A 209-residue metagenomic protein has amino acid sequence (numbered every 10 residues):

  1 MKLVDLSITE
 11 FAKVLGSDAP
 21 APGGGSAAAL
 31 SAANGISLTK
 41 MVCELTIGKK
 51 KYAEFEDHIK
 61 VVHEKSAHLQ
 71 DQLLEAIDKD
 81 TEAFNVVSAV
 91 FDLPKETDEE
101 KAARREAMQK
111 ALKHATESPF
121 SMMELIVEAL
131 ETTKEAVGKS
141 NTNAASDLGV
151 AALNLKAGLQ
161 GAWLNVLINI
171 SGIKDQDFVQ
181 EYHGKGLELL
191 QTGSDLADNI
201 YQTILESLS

Functional and structural regions predicted by a protein language model:
L3-A21: Short, hydrophobic/aliphatic alpha-helical segments
V4-L6, S121, I168-N169: Polytopic transmembrane helical bundles with strong interfacial aromatic enrichment
S17-K40, A144-A162: Conserved phosphate/anionic-ligand binding catalytic regions in large, soluble enzymes, centered on
L30-N34, V62, L69-A76, A115-L125 (+5 more regions): Amphipathic alpha-helix face/heptad-repeat signature
L38-H58: Phosphate-handling active-site elements
K51-V87, L189: A structural-propensity feature for long, helix-poor, extended segments
D80, F84-L153: Amphipathic alpha-helical interface segments
A129, A144-T203: Preference for long, well-ordered alpha-helical segments
